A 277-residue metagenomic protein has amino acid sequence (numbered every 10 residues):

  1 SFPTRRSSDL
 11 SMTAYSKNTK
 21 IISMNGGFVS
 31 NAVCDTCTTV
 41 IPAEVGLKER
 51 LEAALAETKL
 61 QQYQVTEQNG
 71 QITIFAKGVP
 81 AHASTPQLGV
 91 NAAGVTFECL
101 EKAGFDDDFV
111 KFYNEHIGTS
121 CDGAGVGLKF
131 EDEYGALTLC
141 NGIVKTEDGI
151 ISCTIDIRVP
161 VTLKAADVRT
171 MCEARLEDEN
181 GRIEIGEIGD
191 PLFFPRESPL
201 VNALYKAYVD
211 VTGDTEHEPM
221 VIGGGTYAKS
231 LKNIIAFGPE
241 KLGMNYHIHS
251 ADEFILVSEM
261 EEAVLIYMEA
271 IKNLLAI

Functional and structural regions predicted by a protein language model:
F2-S7: Short, small-residue-biased leader/transition segments that mark boundaries at the very start of proteins
S16-F28, K59-Q61, G135-C140: Short amphipathic beta-strand starts and helix->beta connectors
A32-T36, Q68-G70, G135, D148-I151 (+1 more regions): A short, glycine/Asx- and small/polar-enriched loop/turn that sits immediately N-terminal to a beta-strand
L47-L60, L88-V90, E101-K102, D167-L176: Short amphipathic alpha-helices in soluble, non-transmembrane regions that often serve as interface/regulatory elements
L60-G70, D106, D178-E187: Conserved short beta-strand edge segments in small beta-sheet-based binding/regulatory domains
E67-V79: Self-splicing inteins and homing endonuclease
K77-D148, R158-L163, D167, R182-I277: An extended, acidic, His-containing surface patch that forms the Zn2+-binding/catalytic region of metallohydrolases
